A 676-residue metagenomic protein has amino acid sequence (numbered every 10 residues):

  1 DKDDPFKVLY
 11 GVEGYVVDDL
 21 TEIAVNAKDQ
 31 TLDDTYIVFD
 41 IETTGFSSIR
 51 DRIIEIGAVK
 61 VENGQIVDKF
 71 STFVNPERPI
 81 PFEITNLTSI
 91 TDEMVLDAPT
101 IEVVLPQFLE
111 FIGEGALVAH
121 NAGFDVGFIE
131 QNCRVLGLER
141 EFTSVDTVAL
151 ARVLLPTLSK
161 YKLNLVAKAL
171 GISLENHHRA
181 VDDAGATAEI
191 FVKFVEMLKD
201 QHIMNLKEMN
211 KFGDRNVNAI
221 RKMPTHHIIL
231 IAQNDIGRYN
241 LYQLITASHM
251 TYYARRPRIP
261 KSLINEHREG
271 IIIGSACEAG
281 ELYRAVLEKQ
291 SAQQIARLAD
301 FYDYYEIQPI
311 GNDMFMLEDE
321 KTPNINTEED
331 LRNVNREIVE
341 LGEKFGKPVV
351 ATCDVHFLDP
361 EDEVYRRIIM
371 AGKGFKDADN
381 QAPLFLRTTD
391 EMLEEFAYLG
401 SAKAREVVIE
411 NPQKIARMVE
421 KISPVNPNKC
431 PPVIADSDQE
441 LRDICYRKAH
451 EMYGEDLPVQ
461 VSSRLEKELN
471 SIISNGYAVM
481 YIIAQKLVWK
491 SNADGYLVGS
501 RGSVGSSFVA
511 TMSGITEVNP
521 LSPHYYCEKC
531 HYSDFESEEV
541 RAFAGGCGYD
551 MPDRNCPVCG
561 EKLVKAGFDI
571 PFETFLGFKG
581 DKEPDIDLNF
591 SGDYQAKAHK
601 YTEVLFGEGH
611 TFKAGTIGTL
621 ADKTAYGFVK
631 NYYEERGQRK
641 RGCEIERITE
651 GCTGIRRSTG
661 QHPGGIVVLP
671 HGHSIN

Functional and structural regions predicted by a protein language model:
D1-E42, V59-K60, Q65-I66, E77 (+4 more regions): Phosphodiester-processing cores and adjacent nucleic acid-binding clamps
S47-E83: Active-site acidic carboxylates
F82-I90: Short, basic/glycine-rich phosphate-binding loops at helix/coil junctions that contact nucleotide phosphates
E93: A short, charged, and often flexible helix/loop element on the N-terminal side of the glycosyltransferase catalytic
